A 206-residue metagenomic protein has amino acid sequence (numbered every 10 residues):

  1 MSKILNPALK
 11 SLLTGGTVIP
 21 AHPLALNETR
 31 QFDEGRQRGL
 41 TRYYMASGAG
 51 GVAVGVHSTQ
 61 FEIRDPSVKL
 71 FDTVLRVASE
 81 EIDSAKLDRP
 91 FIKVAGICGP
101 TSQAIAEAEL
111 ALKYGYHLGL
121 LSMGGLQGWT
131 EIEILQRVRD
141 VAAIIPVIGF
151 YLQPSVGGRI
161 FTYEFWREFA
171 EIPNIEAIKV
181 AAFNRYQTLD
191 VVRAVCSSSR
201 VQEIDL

Functional and structural regions predicted by a protein language model:
S2-I160: Active-site beta->alpha loop and helix N-cap motifs at the rims of alpha/beta catalytic domains
A143, Q153-L206: Catalytic alpha/beta core domains of metabolic enzymes, predominantly
